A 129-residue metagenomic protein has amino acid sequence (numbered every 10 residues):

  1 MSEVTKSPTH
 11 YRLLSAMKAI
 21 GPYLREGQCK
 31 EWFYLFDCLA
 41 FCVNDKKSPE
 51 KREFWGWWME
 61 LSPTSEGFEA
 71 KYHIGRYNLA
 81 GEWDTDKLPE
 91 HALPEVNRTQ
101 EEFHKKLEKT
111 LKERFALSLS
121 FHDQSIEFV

Functional and structural regions predicted by a protein language model:
M1-S48: Negatively charged, low-complexity tracts enriched in Asp/Glu with abundant Ser/Thr
M1-T5, R52-S65, F121-V129: Contiguous hydrophobic segments
E3, S7, A19, N44 (+4 more regions): A near-ubiquitous, low-amplitude feature marking generic local secondary-structure context
Y11, C29-W32, F36, G75-N78 (+3 more regions): Amphipathic, alpha-helical segments enriched in basic
K30-Y34, K51, E66-A70, K109 (+1 more regions): Generic structural motif recognizing short loop/turn segments at the entrances and edges of beta-strands
F36-C38, A70, I74, L79 (+3 more regions): Intrinsically disordered, low-complexity regions enriched in small/polar residues
K51-H91: Intrinsically disordered, low-complexity regulatory segments enriched in Ser/Thr/Pro and charged residues
D84-V129: Compositionally biased, intrinsically disordered linkers/stalks adjacent to structured regions
